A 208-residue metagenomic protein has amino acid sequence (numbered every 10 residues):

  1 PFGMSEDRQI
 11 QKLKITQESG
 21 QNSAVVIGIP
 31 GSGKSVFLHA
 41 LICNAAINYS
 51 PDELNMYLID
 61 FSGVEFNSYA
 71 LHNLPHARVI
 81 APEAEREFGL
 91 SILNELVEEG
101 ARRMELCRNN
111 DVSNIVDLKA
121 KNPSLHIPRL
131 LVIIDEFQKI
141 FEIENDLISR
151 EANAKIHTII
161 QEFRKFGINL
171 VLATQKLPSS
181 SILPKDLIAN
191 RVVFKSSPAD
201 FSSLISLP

Functional and structural regions predicted by a protein language model:
P1-S206: P-loop NTPase catalytic phosphate-binding loop
